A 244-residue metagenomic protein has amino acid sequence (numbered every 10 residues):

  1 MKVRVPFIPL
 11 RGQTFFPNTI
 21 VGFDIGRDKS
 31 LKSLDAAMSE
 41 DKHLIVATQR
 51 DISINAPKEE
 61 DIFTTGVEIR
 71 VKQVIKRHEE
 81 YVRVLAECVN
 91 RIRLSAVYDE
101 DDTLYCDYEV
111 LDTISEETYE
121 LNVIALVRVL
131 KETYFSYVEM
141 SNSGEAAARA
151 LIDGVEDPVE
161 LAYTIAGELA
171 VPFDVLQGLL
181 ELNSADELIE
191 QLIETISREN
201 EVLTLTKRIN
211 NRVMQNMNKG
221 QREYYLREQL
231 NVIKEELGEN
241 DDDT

Functional and structural regions predicted by a protein language model:
M1-T244: N-terminal low-complexity, acidic/polar interaction/targeting segments
